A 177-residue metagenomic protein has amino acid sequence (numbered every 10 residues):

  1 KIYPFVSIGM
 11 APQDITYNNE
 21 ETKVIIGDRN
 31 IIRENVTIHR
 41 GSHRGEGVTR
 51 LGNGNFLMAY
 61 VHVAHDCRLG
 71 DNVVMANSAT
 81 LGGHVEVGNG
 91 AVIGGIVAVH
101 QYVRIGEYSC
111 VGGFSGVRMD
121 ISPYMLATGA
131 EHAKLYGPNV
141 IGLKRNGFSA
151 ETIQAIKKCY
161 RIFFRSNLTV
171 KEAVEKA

Functional and structural regions predicted by a protein language model:
K1-A133: Structural signal for interior beta-strand "rungs" in well-ordered beta-sheet cores of soluble enzyme domains
F5, M10, T16, T22-K23 (+3 more regions): Terminal amphipathic alpha-helical/low-complexity segments used for targeting or macromolecular assembly
